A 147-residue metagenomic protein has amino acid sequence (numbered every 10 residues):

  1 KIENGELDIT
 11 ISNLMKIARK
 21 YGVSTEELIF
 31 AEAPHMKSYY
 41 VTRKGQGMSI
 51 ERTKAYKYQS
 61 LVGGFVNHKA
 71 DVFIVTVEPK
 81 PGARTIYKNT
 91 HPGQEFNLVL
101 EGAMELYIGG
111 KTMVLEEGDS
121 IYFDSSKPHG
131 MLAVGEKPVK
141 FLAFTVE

Functional and structural regions predicted by a protein language model:
K1-I9: Recognition helix of helix-turn-helix/homeodomain-like DNA-binding domains that insert into the DNA major groove
N4, F30, G110: Short, conserved catalytic or interaction motifs in soluble domains
S12-E27, A33: DNA major-groove recognition helix of helix-turn-helix/homeodomain DNA-binding modules
G22, S38-Y40: Inter-domain helical "communication" segments and dimerization helices that couple sensory or membrane-embedded modules
V41-G64, V72-H91, S125-P128: Conserved short histidine dyad/triad with adjacent acidic residue
Y56-K57, H68, E116, S125-E147: Ligand-binding loop in jelly-roll beta-barrel domains
L61, G109-S125: Short acidic-glycine-tyrosine-enriched beta hairpin
P92-G109: Glycine- and acidic-residue-biased ligand/ion/polar-headgroup-sensing regions
